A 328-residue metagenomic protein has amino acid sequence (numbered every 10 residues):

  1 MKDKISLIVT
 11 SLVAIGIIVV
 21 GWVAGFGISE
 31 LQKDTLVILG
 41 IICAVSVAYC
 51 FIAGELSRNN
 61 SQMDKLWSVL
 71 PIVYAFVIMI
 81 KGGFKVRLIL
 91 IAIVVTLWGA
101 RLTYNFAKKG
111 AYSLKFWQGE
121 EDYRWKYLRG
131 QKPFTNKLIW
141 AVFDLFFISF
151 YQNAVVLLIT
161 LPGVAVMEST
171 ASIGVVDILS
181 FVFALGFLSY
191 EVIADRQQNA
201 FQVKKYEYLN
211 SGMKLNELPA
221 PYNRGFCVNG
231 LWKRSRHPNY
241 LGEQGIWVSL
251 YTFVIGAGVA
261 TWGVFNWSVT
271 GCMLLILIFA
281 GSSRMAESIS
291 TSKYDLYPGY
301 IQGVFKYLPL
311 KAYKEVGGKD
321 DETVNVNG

Functional and structural regions predicted by a protein language model:
D3-L31, T35-V47, P71-S113, L145 (+4 more regions): Hydrophobic transmembrane alpha-helices
C50-F51: N-terminal non-catalytic cap/leader segment that marks the start of a structured domain
G54-M63: Membrane-helix interface "capping/anchor" motifs
S57-R58, P133, D295: Residue-level recognition of short, structured coil/turn motifs that connect secondary structure elements
Q62-L70: Cytoplasmic-side transmembrane-helix entry/capping segments in multi-pass membrane proteins
Y112-F146: Membrane-embedded catalytic scaffold of the fatty acid hydroxylase/desaturase
